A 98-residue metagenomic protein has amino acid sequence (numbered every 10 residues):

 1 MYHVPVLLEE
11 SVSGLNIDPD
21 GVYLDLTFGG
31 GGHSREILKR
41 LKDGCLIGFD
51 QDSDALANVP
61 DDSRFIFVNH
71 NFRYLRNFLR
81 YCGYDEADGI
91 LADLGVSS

Functional and structural regions predicted by a protein language model:
M1-D20: S-adenosyl-L-methionine
E10, P19-R80, L91-A92: SAM cofactor-binding core of SAM-dependent methyltransferases, primarily the Rossmann-like beta-alpha-beta module
D85-S98: Long, charge-dense, solvent-exposed interaction surfaces that engage phosphate-rich ligands
